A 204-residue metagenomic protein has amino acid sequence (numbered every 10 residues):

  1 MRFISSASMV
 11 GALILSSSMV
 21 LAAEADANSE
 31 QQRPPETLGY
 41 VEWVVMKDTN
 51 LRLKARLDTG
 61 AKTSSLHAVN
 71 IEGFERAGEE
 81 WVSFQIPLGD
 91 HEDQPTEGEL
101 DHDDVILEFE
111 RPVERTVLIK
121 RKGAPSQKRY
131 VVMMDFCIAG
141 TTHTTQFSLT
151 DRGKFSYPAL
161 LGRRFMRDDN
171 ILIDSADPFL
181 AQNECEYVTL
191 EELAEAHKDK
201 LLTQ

Functional and structural regions predicted by a protein language model:
M1-S6: Positively charged n-region of N-terminal signal peptides that target proteins for export
S8-S18: Bacterial N-terminal signal peptides
A22-Q204: Pepsin/retropepsin-fold aspartyl endopeptidases
